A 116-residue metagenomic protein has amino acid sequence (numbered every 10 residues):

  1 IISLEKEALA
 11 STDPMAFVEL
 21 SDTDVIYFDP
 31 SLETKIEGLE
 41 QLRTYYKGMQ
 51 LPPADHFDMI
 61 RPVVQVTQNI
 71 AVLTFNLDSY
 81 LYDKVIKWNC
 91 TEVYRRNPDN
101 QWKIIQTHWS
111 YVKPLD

Functional and structural regions predicted by a protein language model:
I2-E19, I26-D116: A beta-strand edge to alpha-helix "cap/lid" segment located at domain peripheries
